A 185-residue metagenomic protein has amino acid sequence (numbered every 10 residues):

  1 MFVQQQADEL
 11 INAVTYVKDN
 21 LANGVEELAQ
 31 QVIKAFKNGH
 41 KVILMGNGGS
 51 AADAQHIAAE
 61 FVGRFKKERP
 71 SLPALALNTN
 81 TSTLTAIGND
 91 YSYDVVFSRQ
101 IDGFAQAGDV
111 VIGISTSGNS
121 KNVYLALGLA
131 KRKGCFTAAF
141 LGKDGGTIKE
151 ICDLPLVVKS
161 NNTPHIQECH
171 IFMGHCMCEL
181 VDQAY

Functional and structural regions predicted by a protein language model:
M1-N20: Generic N-terminal amphipathic, Lys/Arg-enriched alpha-helix
N20-N38: A short, well-structured juxtamembrane/interface segment
H40-K41, S50: Glycine-rich phosphate/diphosphate-binding loops and the adjacent beta-loop-alpha structural elements that coordinate
V42-I43, T137: Hydrophobic beta-strand scaffold residues
S50, Q55-Y185: Glycine-rich phosphate-binding loops that contact phosphosugars or nucleotide phosphates
